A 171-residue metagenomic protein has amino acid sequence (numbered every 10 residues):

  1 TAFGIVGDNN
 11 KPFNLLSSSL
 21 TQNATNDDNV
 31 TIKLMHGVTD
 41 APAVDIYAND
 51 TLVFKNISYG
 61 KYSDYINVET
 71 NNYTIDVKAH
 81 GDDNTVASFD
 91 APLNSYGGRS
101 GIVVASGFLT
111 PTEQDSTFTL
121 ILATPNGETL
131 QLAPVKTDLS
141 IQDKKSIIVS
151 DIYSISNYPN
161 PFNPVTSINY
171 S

Functional and structural regions predicted by a protein language model:
T1-D138: Intrinsically disordered, low-complexity polar regions and short flexible loop motifs
S140-Y158, F162-S171: Glycine-centered coil/turn sites that cap beta-strands in beta-rich domains
